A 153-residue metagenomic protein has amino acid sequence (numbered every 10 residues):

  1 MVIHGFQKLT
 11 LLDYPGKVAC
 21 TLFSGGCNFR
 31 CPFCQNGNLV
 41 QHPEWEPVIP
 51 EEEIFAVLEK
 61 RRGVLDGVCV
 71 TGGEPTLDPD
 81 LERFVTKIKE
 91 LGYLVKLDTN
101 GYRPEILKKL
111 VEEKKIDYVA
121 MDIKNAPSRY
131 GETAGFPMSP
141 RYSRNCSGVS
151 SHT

Functional and structural regions predicted by a protein language model:
M1-V18: Short, charged low-complexity linear segments at domain edges
I3-G5, E52, D98-N100: Short gly/ser/thr-rich secondary-structure transition/capping motifs
F6, G25, G37, K124-A126: Generic beta-structure capping elements
G16-I49: Canonical Radical SAM [4Fe-4S] cluster-binding loop centered on the CxxxCxxC motif and its immediate flanking residues
T21-F23, C69, K96: Short aromatic/hydrophobic contact patches that present stacked aromatics for nucleic-acid/ligand binding
G37-V68: Conserved alpha-helical substructure of the radical SAM core
F55-G67, T76-T153: Conserved AdoMet/S-adenosylmethionine-binding subsite of the radical SAM
G72: Short glycine-centered, acidic/aromatic-flanked micro-motifs in structured strand/loop junctions that mark active-site
